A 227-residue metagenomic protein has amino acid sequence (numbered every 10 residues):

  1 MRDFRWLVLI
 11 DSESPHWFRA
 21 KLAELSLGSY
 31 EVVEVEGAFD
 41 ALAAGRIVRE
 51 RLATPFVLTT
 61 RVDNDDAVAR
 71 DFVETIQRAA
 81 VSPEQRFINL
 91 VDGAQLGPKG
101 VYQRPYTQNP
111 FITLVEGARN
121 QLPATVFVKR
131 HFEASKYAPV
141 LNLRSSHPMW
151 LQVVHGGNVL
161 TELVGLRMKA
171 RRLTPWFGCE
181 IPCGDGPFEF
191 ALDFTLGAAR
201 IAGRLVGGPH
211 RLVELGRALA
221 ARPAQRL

Functional and structural regions predicted by a protein language model:
M1-L7, G28-E31: Short loop->beta transition adjacent to catalytic acidic/histidine clusters or analogous donor-positioning motifs
R5-L9, F87-L90: A structural signal for short, well-ordered beta-strand segments and their strand-loop junctions that often border
W6-I10, T59-D63: Extended hydrophobic secondary-structure segments that form protein cores and membrane-embedded regions
D11-L58: Active-site-proximal specificity loops/subdomain of glycosyltransferases
S14-F18, L96-P98, V159-E162: Short catalytic/ligand-binding loop motif for oxyanion handling, primarily in non-cytosolic enzymes, centered on
V32-E34, T59, F87, V140-L143 (+1 more regions): Conserved beta-strand scaffold positions in the cores of enzyme catalytic domains, especially in NTP/NDP-utilizing
F39-L52, T60, A67-L141: Conserved catalytic core of nucleotide-sugar-dependent glycosyltransferases
N109-L227: C-terminal catalytic/acceptor-binding lobe
